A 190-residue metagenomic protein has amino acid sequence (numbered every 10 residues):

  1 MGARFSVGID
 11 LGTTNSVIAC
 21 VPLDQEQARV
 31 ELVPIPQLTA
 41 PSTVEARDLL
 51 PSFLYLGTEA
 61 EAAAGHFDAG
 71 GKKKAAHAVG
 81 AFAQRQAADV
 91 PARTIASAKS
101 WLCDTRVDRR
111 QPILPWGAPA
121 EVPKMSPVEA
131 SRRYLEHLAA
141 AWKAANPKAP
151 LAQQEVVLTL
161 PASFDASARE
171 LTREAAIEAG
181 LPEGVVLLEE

Functional and structural regions predicted by a protein language model:
M1-R4, V186-E190: Conserved phosphate-binding catalytic cores of ATP/NTP-utilizing and phosphoryl-transfer enzymes
G2-A28: Gly/Thr-rich phosphate-binding beta-strand-loop-beta motif of the actin/hexokinase/Hsp70
E31-A179, E189: Phosphate-binding loop and its immediate beta->loop->alpha context in nucleotide/phosphate-handling enzymes
P182: Conserved H-loop
